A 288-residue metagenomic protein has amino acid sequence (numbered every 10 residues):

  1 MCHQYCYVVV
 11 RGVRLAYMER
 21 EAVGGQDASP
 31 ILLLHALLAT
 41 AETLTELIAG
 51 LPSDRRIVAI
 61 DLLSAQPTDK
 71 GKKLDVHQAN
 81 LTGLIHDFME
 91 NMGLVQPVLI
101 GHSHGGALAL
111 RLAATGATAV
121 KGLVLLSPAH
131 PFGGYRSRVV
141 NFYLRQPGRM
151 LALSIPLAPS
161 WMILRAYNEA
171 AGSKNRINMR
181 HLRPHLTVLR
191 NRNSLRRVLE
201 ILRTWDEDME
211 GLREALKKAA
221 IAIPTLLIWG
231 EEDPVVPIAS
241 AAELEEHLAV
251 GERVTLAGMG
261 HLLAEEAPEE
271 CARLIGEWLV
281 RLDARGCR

Functional and structural regions predicted by a protein language model:
V13, M18-P67: Conserved HGGG/HGGXW glycine-rich cap/lid loop of the alpha/beta-hydrolase fold
L15, P156-A219: Conserved alpha/beta-hydrolase catalytic His-Asp/Glu region
M18-E21, V58-I100, H104, R273: Active-site loop/oxyanion-hole signature of alpha/beta-hydrolase fold enzymes
A114, K121-L153: Flexible "cap/lid" loop of the alpha/beta hydrolase fold
H181, E214, P237-E245: Short alpha-helix in the alpha/beta-hydrolase fold that links the catalytic acid
I221, L227-W229: Short beta-strand/loop motif that positions the catalytic acidic residue of the alpha/beta-hydrolase fold
E232-V236: Acidic catalytic loop of the alpha/beta-hydrolase fold
G251-R288: Catalytic active-site module of serine/aspartate enzymes centered on a nucleophile-bearing elbow/loop
